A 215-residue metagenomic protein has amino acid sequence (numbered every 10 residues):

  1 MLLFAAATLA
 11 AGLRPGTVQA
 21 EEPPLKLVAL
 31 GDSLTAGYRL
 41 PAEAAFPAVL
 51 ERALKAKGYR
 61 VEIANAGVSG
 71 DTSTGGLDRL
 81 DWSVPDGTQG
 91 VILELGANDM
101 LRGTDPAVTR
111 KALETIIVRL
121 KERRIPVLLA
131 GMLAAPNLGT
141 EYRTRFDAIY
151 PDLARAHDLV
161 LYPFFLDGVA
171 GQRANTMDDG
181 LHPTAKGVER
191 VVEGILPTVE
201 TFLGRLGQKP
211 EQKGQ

Functional and structural regions predicted by a protein language model:
M1-F4: N-terminal export leaders
A7-T8, V18: Cleavable N-terminal signal peptides
Q19-S69, R79-G87: Serine-esterase "nucleophile elbow" of acetyl-processing enzymes
E22, V49, A56-Y59, G75-Q215: Alpha-helical cap/lid subdomain in secreted, periplasmic, or secretory-pathway luminal O-acyl-processing enzymes
G70-T74: Acidic-and-aromatic substrate-binding clefts and catalytic sites of carbohydrate-active enzymes
